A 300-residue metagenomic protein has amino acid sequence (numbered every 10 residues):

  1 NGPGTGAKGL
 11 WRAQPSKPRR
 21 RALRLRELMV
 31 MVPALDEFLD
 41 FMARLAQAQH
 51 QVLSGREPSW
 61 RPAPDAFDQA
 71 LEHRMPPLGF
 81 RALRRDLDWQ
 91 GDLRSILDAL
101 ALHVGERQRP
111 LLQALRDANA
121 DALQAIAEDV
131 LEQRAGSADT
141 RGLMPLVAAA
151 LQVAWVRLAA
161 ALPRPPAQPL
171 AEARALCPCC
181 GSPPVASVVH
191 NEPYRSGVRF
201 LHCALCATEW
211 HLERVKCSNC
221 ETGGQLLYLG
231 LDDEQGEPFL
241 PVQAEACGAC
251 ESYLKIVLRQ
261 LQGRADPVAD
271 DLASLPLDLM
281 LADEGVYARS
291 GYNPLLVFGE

Functional and structural regions predicted by a protein language model:
N1-H73, A249-Y253, V257-E300: Charged, low-complexity interaction segments
P15-R164: N-terminal alpha-helical interaction blocks
G142-L151, A186-N191, M280-E284, N293-G299: Short N-terminal helix-initiation segments at or just after the protein's N-terminus
A159-L279: Cys/His-clustered metal-coordination modules, chiefly Zn-binding fingers
